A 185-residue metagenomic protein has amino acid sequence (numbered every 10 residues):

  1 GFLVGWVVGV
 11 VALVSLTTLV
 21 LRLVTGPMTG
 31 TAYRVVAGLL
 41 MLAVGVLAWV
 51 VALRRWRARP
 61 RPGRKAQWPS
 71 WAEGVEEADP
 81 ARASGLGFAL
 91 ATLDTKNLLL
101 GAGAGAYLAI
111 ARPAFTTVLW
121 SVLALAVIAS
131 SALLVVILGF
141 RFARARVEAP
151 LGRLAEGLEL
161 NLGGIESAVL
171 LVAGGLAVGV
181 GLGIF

Functional and structural regions predicted by a protein language model:
G1, P69-L134: Structural signal for alpha-helical transmembrane segments and their flanking helix-loop junctions in multi-pass
G1-P69: Membrane helix-loop-helix hairpins that form the core translocation module of multi-pass transporters
G1-T25, Y107-E148: A small-residue-rich subset of transmembrane alpha-helices
V4, G26-M41, T116-A124, L158-L162 (+1 more regions): Interfacial loop-to-helix junctions that mark the boundaries of transmembrane helices in multi-pass membrane
V4, W49, F88-A89, V127 (+2 more regions): Hydrophobic residues within the alpha-helical transmembrane core of Major Facilitator Superfamily
V7, G157, G174-G175: A short structural micro-motif
V36-L40, L47-T95, G152-A168, F185: Alpha-helical multi-pass membrane helix bundles of inner-membrane/thylakoid proteins, especially permease cores
G175-F185: Juxtamembrane boundary at the C-terminal end of a transmembrane helix
